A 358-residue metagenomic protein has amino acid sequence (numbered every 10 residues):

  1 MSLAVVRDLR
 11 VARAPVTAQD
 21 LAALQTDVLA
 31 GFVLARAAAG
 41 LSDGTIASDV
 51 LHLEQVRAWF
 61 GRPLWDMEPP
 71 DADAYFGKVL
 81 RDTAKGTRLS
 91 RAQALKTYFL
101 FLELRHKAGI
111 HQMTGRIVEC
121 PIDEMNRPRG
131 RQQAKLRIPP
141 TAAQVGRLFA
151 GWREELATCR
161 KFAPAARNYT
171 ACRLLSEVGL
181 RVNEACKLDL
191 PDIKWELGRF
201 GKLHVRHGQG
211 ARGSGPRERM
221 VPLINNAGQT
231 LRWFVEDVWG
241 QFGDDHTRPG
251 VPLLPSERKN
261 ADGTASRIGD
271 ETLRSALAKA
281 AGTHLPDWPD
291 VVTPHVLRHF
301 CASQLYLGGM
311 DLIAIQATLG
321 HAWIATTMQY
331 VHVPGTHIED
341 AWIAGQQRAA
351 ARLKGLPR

Functional and structural regions predicted by a protein language model:
M1-Q19, G345-R358: C-terminal secondary-structure termini that scaffold catalytic or DNA-interacting sites
R7-A14, G77, A108-W152, Q209-R212 (+1 more regions): Flexible interdomain linker/hinge and immediately adjacent N-terminus of the catalytic tyrosine-recombinase domain
A30-K135, E155-R160: N-terminal core-binding DNA-recognition domain of tyrosine recombinases/integrases
R147-V182, R248: Basic, Lys/Arg- and aromatic-enriched nucleic-acid-binding interface segment
A157-R160, R274-A317: Short, basic (Lys/Arg/His-rich) helix/loop patches that form interaction surfaces in the mid-to-C-terminal regions
K187-L231, D237-G240, H332: Conserved tyrosine-mediated DNA breakage-rejoining catalytic core shared by Y-recombinases
I224-W288: Active-site/catalytic core of tyrosine-dependent DNA strand-transfer enzymes
L319, W323-A344: Catalytic-site neighborhood detector that most strongly recognizes the C-terminal catalytic loop/helix of tyrosine
